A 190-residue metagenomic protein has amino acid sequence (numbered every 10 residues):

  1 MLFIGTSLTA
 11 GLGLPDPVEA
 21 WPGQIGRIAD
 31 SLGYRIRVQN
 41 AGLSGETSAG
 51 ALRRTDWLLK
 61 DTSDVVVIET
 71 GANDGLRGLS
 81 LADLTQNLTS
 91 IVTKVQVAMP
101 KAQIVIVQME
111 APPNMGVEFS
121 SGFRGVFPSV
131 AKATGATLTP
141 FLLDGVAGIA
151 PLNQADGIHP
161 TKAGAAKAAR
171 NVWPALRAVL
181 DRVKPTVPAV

Functional and structural regions predicted by a protein language model:
M1-S44, R54-T62: Serine-esterase "nucleophile elbow" of acetyl-processing enzymes
R27, Y34, L52-V190: Alpha-helical cap/lid subdomain in secreted, periplasmic, or secretory-pathway luminal O-acyl-processing enzymes
G45-A49: N-terminal helical cap/lid subdomain that shapes the substrate entry/recognition surface in HAD-like hydrolases
